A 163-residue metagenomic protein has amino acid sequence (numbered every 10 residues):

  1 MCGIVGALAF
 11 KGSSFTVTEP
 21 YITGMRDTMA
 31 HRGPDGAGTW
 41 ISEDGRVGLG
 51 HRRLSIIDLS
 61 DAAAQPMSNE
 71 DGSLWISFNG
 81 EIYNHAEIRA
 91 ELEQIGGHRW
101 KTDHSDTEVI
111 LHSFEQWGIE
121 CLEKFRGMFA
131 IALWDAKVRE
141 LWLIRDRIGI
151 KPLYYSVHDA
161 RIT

Functional and structural regions predicted by a protein language model:
M1-T163: Cysteine-centered catalytic environments shared across enzyme families
